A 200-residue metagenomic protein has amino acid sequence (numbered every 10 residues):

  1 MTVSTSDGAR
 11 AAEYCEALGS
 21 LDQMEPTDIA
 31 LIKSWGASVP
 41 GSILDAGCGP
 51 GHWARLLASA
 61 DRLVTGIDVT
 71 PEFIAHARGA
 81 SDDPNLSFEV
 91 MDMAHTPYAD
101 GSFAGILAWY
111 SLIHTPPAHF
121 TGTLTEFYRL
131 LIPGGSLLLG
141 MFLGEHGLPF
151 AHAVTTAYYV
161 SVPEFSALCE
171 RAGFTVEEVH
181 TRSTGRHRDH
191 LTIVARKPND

Functional and structural regions predicted by a protein language model:
M1-V39, E145: Conserved class I S-adenosyl-L-methionine
S42-L44, P50-H95: Class I SAM-dependent methyltransferase SAM/SAH-binding core
A94-I106: A short acidic, Gly/Pro-enriched loop at the edge of an enzyme's catalytic core that lines a small-molecule cofactor
G105-A118: A short SAM/SAH-binding and catalytic strip from SAM-dependent methyltransferases
T121-P133: A short glycine-rich, Lys/Arg-flanked "PGG" loop and its adjoining helix->strand segment in the class I
G135-M141: Conserved beta-strand signature within the Rossmann-like core of class I S-adenosyl-L-methionine
L148-E164: Acceptor-substrate binding/catalytic loop of class I
G185-D200: Core SAM-dependent methyltransferase catalytic element
